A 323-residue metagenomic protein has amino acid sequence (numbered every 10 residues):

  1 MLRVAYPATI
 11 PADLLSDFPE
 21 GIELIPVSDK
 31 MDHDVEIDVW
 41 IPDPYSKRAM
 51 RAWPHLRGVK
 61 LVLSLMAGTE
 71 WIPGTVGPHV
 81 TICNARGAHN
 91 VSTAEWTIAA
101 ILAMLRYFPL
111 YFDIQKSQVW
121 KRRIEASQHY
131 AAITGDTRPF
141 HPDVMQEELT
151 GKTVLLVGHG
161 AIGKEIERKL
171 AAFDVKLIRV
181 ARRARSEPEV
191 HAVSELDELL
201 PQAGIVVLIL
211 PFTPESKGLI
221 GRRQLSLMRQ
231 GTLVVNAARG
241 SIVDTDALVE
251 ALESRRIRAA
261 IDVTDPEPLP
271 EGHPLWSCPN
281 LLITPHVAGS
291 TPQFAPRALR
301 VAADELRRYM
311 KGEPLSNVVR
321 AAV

Functional and structural regions predicted by a protein language model:
M1-P42: N-terminal glycine-/charge-rich "phosphate-binding" loop or analogous flexible N-terminal tail
I25-V35, R51, P188-Q202: Short acidic low-complexity segments
D32-H33, A52-H55, E148, E198-Q202 (+2 more regions): Structural alpha-helical scaffold elements that stabilize or flank donor/cofactor-binding regions in carbohydrate
D38-A126: Phosphate/diphosphate ligand-binding glycine-rich loop within oxidoreductases
D43, L65, I209-F212, N236-A237 (+1 more regions): Short, well-ordered coil/turn residues at beta-beta hairpins and beta-strand->alpha-helix junctions within
Y111-E165: Glycine-rich NAD(P)-binding loop of Rossmann-like domains
K176, R182-P274: Rossmann-like adenosine-cofactor binding region
G231-L233, A237-V323: Rossmann-like dinucleotide-binding domain for NAD(H)/NADP(H)
